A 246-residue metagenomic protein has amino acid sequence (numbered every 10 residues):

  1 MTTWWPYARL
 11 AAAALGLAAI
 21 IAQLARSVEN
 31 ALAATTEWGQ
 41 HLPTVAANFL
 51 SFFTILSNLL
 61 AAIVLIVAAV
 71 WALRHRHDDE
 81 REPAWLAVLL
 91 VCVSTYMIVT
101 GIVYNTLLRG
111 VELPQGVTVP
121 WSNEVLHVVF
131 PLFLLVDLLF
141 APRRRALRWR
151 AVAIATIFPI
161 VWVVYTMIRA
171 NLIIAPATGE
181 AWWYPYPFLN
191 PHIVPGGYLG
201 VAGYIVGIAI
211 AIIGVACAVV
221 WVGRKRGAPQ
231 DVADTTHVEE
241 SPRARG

Functional and structural regions predicted by a protein language model:
M1-A12: N-terminal membrane topogenic signal
A14-A18, V152-I173: Hydrophobic alpha-helical membrane-insertion segments
L15-A33: Alpha-helical transmembrane segments of multi-pass membrane proteins
L32-A47: Perimembrane loop-to-helix junctions flanking transmembrane segments
N48-S51, I173-A216, E240-G246: Membrane-interface transmembrane-helix boundary segments in multi-pass integral membrane proteins
L86, L113-V125, R150-A151: Non-cytosolic membrane-interface motifs at loop->transmembrane helix junctions
N105-Q115: Juxtamembrane "helix-exit" motif on the non-cytosolic side of transmembrane helices
V119-L132, I205-V206: Membrane-interface loop-to-helix entry segments
